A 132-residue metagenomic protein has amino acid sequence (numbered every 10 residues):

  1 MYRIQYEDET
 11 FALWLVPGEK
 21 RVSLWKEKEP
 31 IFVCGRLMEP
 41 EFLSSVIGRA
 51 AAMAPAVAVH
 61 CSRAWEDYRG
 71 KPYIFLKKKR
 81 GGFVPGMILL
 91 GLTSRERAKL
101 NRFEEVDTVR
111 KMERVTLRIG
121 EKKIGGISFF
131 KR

Functional and structural regions predicted by a protein language model:
M1-R132: Glycine-aromatic micro-motifs
